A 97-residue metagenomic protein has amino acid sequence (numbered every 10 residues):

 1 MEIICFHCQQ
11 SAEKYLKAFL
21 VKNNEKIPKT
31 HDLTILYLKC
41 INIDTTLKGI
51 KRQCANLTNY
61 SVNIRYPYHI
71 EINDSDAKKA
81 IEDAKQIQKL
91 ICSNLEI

Functional and structural regions predicted by a protein language model:
M1-I97: Terminal alpha-helical segments
